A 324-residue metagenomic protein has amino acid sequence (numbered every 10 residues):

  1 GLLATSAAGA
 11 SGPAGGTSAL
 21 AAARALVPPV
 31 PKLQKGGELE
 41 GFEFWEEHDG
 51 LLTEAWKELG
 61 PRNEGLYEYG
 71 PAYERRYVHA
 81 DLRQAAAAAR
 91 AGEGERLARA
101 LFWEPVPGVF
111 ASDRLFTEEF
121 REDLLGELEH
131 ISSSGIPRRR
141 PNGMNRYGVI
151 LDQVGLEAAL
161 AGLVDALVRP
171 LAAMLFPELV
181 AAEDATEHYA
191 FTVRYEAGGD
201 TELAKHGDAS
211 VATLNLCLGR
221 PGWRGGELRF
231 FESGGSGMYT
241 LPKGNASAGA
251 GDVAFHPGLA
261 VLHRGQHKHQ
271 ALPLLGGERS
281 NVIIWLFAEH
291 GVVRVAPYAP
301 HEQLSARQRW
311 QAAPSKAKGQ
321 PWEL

Functional and structural regions predicted by a protein language model:
G1-G108, A306-L324: Fe(II)/2-oxoglutarate
G1-G9, L151-L160, A254, V261: Short intrinsically disordered, low-complexity coil segments enriched in acidic
A4, S11-A19, F44, R146 (+6 more regions): Polar low-complexity intrinsically disordered regions enriched in Ser/Thr and small residues
A85, Y147, D152-V154, L163 (+3 more regions): Surface-exposed loop/turn and secondary-structure junction residues enriched for glycine/proline
A89-E183: Non-heme Fe(II)/2-oxoglutarate
Q153-V164, G198-K205, G244, A312-A317: Short, charged low-complexity intrinsically disordered segments located at boundaries of structured domains
A173-R307, L324: Catalytic core of non-heme Fe(II) oxygenases with the double-stranded beta-helix
